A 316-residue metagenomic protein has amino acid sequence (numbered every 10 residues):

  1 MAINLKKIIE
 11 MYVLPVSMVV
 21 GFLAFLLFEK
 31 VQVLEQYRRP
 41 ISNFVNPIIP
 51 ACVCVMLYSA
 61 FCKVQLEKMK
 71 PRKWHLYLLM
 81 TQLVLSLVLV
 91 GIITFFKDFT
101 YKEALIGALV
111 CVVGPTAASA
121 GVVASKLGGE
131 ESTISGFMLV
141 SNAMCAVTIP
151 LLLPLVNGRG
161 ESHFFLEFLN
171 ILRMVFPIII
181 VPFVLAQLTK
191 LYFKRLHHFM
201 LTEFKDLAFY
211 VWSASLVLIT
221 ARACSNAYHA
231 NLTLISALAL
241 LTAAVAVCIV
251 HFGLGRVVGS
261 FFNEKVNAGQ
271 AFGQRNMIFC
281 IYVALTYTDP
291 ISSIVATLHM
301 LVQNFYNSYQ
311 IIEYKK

Functional and structural regions predicted by a protein language model:
M1-K316: Alpha-helical transmembrane segments of multi-pass small-molecule/ion transporters
